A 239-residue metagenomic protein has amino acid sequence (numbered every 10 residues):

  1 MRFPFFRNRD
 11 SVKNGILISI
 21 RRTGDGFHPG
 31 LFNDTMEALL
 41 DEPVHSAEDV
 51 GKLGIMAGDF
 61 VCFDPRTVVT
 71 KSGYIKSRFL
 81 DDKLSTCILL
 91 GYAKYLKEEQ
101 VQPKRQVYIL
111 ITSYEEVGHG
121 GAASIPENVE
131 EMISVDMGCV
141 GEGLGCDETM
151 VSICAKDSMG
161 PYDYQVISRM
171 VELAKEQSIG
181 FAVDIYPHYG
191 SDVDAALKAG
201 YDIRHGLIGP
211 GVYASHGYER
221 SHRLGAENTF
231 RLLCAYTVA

Functional and structural regions predicted by a protein language model:
M1-A239: N-terminal hydrophobic/helix-forming segments and targeting peptides
